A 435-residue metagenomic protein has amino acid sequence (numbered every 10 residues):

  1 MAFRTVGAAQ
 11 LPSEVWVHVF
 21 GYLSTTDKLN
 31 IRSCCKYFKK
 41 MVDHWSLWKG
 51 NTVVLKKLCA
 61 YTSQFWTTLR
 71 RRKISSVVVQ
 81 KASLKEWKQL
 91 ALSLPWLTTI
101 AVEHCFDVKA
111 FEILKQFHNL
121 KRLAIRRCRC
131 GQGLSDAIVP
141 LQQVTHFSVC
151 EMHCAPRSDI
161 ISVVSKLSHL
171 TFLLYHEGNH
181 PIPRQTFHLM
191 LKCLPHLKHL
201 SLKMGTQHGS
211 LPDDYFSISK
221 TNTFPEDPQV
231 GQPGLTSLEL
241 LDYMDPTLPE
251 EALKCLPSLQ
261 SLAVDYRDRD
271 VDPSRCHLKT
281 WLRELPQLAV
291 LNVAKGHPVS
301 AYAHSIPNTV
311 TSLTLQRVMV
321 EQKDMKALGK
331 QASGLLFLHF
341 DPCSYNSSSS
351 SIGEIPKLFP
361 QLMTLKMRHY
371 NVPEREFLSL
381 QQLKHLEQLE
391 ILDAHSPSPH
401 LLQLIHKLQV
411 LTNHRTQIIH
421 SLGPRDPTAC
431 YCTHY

Functional and structural regions predicted by a protein language model:
M1-L202, T206-D213, E226-V230: N-terminal adaptor-interaction module of cullin-RING ubiquitin ligase components
A2-F3, S13, F187-Y435: C-terminal capping region of solenoid repeat domains
